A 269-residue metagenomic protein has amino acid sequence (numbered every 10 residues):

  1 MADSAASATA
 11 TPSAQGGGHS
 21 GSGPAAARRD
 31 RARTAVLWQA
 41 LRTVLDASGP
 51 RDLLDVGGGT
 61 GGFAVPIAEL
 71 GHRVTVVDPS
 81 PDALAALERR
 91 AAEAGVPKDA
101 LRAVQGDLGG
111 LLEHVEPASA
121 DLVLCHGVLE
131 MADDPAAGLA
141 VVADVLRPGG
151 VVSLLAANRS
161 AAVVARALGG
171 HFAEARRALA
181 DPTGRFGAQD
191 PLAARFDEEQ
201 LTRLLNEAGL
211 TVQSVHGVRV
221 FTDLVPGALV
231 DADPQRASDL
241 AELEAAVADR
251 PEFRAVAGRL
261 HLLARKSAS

Functional and structural regions predicted by a protein language model:
R31-G49: Conserved alpha-helix/loop element of class I SAM-dependent methyltransferases that forms part of the SAM/SAH-binding
G49-G57: Conserved class I S-adenosyl-L-methionine
G62, E69-L111: Class I SAM-dependent methyltransferase SAM/SAH-binding core
L124: A conserved beta-strand element that flanks and buttresses the S-adenosyl-L-methionine
A136-V151: A short glycine-rich, Lys/Arg-flanked "PGG" loop and its adjoining helix->strand segment in the class I
V151-A180: Conserved class I S-adenosyl-L-methionine
L192-G209, V215: Short alpha-helix
S214-S269: Conserved Class I S-adenosyl-L-methionine
